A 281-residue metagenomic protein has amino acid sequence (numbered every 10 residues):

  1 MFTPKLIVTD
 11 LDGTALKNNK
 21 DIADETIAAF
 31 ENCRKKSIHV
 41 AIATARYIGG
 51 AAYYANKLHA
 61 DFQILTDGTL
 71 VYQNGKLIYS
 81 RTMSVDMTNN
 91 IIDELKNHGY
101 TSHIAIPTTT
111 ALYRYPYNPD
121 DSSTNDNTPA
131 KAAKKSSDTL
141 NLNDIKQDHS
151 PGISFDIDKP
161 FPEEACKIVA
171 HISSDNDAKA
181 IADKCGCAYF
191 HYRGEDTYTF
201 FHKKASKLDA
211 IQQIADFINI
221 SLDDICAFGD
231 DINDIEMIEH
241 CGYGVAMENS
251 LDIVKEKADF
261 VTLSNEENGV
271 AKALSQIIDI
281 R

Functional and structural regions predicted by a protein language model:
M1-T9, A28, K35: Non-catalytic pre-domain segments flanking phosphatase-related domains
F2-L6, K17, I22-D24, D183 (+1 more regions): Mg2+-dependent phosphoryl-transfer enzymes with acidic/Ser/Thr/Gly-rich catalytic loops
L11, G68, G229-D231: Active-site metal-binding loops of divalent metal-dependent hydrolases
N19-K131: Active-site phosphate-binding/coordination module
S37-A41, A60, C166-I168, D223-D224 (+1 more regions): Short active-site oxyanion
A60-G68, Y189-G194, G244-N249, T262: Short hydrophobic/aromatic-enriched beta-strand-loop microsegments
Y100-F228, I235: Conserved acidic, metal-coordinating active-site core of Asp-based, Mg2+-dependent phosphoryl-transfer enzymes
